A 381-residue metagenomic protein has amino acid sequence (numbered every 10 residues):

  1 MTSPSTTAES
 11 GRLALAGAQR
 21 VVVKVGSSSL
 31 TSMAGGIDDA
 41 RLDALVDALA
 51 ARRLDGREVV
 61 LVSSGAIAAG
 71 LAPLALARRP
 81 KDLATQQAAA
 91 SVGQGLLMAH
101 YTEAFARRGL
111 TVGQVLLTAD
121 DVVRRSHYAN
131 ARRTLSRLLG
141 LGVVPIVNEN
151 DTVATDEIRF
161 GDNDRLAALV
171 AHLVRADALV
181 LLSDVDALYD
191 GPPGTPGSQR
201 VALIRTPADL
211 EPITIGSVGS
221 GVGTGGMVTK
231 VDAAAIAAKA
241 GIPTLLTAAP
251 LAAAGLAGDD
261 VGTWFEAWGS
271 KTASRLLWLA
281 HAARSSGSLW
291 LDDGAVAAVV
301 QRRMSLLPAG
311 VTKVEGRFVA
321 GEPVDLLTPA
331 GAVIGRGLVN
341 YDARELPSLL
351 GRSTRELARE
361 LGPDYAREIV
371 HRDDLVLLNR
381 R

Functional and structural regions predicted by a protein language model:
T2-R79, L83-T111, V115-R381: C-terminal catalytic "cap/lid" subdomain
